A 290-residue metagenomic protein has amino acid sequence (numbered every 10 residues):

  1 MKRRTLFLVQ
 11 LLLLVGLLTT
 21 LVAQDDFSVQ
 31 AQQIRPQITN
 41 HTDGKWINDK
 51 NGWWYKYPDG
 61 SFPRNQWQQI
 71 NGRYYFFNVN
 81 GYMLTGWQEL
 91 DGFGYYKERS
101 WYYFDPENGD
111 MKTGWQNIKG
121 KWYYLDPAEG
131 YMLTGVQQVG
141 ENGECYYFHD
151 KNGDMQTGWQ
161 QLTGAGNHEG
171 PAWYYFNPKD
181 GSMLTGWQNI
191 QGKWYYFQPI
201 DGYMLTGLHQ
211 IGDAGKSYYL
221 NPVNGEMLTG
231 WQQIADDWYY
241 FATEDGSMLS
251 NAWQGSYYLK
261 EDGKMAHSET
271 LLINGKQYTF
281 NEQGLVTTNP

Functional and structural regions predicted by a protein language model:
K2-P290: Extracellular adhesion/carbohydrate-binding repeat motifs centered on closely spaced tryptophans
